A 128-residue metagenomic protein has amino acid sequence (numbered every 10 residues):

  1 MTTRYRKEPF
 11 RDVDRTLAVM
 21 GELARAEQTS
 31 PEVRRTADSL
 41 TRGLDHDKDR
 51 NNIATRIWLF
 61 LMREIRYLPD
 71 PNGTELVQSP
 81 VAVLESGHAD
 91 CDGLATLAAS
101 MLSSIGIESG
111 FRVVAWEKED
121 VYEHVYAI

Functional and structural regions predicted by a protein language model:
T2-S86: Secondary-structure boundary elements
I53, I57, G87-L102: Active-site nucleophilic cysteine motif
P69, G73-E75, D92, E117-E119: Residues in flexible loops and secondary-structure boundaries
G93-I128: Hydrophobic/aromatic-rich core segments of domains that either
